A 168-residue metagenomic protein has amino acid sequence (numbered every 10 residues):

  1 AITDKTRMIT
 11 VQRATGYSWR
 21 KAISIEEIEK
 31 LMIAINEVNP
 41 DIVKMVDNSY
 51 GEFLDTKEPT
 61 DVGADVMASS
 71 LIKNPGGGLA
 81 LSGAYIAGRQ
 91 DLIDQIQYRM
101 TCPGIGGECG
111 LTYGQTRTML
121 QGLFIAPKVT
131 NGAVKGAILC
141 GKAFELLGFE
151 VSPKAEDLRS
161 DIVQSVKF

Functional and structural regions predicted by a protein language model:
A1-N131, K135, G141-F144, E150-V151: Conserved PLP-enzyme active-site core in the AAT-like
I125, V163-F168: Short glycine/threonine-rich loop-to-helix capping motif typified by GTGT followed within a few residues by an Asp-Pro
E156-Q164: Conserved glycine-rich beta-strand-loop-beta hairpin in the small C-terminal domain of fold type I
